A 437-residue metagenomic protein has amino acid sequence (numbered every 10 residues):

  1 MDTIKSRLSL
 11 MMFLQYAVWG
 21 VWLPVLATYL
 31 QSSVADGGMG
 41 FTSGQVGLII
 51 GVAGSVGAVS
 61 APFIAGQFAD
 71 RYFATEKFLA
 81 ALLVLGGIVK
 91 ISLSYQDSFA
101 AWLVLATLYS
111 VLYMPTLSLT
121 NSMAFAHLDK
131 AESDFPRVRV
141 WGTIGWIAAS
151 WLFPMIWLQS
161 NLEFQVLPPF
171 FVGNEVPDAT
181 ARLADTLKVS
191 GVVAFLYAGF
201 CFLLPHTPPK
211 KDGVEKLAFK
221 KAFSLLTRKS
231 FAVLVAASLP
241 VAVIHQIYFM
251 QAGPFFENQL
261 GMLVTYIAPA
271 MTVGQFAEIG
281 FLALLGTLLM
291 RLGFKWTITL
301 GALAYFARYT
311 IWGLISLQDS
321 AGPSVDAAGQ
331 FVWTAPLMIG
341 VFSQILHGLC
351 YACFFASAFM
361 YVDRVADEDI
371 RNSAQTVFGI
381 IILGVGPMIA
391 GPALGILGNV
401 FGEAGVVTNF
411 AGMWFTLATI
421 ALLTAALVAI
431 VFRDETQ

Functional and structural regions predicted by a protein language model:
M1-D2, L204-P240, N258-Q259: Juxtamembrane intracellular "pre-TM" segments in multi-pass secondary transporters
M1-V56, F231-M271, F355: Helix-loop boundary and gating motifs at the non-cytosolic
F13, G86-L119, M123, L239-P240 (+1 more regions): Hydrophobic core of transmembrane alpha-helices in multi-pass small-molecule transporters, especially MFS/SLC-type
V46-Q67, T272-L285: Central cavity-lining transmembrane alpha-helices of secondary-active solute carriers, predominantly the Major
S60-D97: Conserved MFS/SLC helix-loop-helix module at the cytosolic interface between two early adjacent transmembrane helices
K77-I91, W296-I311: Structural signature of the two symmetry-related core transmembrane helices
L93-S94, V193-P205, F415-Q437: Multi-pass alpha-helical transporter architecture, strongest for 12-TM Major Facilitator/SLC carriers used
M155-V192, I396-A421: A membrane-interface helix-boundary motif in multi-pass transporters
